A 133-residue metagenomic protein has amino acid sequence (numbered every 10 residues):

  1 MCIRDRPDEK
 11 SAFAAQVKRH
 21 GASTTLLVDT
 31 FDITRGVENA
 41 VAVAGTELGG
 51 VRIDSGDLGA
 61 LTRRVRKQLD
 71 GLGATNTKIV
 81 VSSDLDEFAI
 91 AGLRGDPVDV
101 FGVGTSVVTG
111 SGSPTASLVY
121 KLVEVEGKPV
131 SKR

Functional and structural regions predicted by a protein language model:
R4-N76, L85-G92, D96-P97, T109 (+1 more regions): Buried, small/hydrophobic-residue-enriched core segments of structured protein domains
S55, G104, V119-Y120: Generic secondary-structure boundary/loop-capping signal
D99-A116: Glycine-rich phosphate-binding active-site loops on the catalytic face of alpha/beta enzymes
S111-R133: C-terminal structural cap/anchor segments
